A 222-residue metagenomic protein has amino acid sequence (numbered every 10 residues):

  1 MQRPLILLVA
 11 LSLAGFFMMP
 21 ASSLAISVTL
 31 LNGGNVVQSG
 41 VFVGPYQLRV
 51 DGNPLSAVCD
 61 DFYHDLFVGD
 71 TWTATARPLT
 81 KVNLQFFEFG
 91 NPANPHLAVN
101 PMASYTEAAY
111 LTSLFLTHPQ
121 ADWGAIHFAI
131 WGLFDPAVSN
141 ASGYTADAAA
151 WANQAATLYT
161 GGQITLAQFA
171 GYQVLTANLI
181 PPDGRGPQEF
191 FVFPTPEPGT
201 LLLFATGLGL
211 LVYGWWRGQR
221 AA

Functional and structural regions predicted by a protein language model:
M1-S27, Q188-L210: Short, threonine-centered small-residue motifs that mark membrane-proximal processing/anchoring sites and TM-junction
L7-V9, N32, R217: Short helix-onset patch at the extreme N-terminus, typifying the N->h transition of secretory signal peptides
I26-F193: Short, surface-exposed polybasic-aromatic patches that bind anionic ligands, especially phosphate groups
S142, G207, Y213-W215: Short linear functional motifs in flexible/disordered or boundary regions
V212-A222: C-terminal membrane-anchoring or membrane-association module
